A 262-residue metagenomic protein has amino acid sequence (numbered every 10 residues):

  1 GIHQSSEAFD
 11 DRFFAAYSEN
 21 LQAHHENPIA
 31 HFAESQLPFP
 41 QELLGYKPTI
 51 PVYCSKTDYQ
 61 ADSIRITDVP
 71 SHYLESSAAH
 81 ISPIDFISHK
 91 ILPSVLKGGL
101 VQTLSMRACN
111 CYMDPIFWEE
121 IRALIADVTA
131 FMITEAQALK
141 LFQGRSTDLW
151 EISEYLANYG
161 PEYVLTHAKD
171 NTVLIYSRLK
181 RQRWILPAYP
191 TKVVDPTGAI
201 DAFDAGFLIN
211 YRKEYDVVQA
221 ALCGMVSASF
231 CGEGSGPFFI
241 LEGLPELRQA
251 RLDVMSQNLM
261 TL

Functional and structural regions predicted by a protein language model:
G1-A78, Q249-L262: Conserved N-terminal subdomain of the carbohydrate kinase-like
G1-I2, G99, W118, F230: Conserved, well-structured beta-alpha core segment at the onset of a catalytic domain
G1-I2, T103-M106, R183-P187: Short hydrophobic/aromatic-enriched beta-strand-loop microsegments
Q4-S6, A108-C111, A136, Y189-T191: Short, acidic/turn-prone active-site loops that include or flank metal/cofactor- and phosphate-binding residues
V69, I121, V193: Acidic, amphipathic alpha-helical patches
S71-L74, L124, A157, T166: Solvent-exposed alpha-helices and their adjacent loops that cap or buttress functional pockets in soluble metabolic
S76-E154, E162, N171-T172, R178: Conserved beta-alpha-beta core of the PfkB/ribokinase-like small-molecule kinase fold
G98, S146-L262: Conserved phosphate-binding/catalytic region of the ribokinase-like
